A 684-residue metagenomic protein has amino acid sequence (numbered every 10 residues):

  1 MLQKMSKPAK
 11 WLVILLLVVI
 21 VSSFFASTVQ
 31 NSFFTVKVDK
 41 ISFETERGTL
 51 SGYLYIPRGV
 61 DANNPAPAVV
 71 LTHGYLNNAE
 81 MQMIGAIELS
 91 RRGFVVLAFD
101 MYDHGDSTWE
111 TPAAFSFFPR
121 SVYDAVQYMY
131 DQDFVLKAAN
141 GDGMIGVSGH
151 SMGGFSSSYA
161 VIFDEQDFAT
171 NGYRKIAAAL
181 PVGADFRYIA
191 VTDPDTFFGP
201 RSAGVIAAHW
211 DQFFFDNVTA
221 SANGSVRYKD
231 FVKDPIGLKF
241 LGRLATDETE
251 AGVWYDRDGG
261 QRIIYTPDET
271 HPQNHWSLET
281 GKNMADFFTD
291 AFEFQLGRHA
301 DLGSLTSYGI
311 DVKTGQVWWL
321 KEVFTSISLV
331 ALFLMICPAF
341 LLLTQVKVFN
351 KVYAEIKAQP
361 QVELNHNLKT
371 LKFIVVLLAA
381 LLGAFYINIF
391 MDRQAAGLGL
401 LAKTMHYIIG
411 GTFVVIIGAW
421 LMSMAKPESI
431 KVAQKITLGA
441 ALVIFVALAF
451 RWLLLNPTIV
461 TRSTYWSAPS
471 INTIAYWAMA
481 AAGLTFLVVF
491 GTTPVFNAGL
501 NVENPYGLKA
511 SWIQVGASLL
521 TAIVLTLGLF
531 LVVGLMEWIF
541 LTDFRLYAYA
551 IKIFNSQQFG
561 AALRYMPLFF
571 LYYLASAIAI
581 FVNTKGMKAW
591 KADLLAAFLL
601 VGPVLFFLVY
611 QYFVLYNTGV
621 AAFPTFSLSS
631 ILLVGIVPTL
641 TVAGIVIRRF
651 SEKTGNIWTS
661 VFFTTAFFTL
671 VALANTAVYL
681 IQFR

Functional and structural regions predicted by a protein language model:
L2-E44, S51-Y53: An N-terminal hydrophobic leader/cap segment in hydrolases
Q3-K10, W318-S328, K431, L438: Membrane-water interface of alpha-helical transmembrane segments
Q3-K7, T314-K321, Q361-N365, K369 (+6 more regions): Membrane-helix interfacial "entry" motifs
S22-F25, L296-T314, A384-R393, Q611-Y612: Membrane-embedded alpha-helical segments in integral membrane proteins
K37-G315: Soluble extramembrane regions of membrane proteins in the secretory/endomembrane system
R298-I336, T344-F373: Cytosolic-side membrane-insertion boundary helix
V375-R684: Alpha-helical transmembrane segments of integral membrane proteins
